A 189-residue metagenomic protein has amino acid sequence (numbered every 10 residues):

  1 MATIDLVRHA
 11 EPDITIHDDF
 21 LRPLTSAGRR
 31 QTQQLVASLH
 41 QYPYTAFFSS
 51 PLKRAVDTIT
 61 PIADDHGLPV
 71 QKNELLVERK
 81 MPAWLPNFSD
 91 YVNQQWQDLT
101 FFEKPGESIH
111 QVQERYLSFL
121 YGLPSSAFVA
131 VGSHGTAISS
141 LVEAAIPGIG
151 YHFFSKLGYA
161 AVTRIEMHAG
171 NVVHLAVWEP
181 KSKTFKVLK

Functional and structural regions predicted by a protein language model:
A2-K72, Q94, T100, K104-E107: Active-site-proximal alpha-helix that buttresses catalytic centers in soluble enzyme cores
I4, S126-T136: Generic beta-sheet signal
P12, A137-I138: Short active-site segment of divalent metal-dependent hydrolases/proteases that encodes the spacing between
S38, L68-K72, E78-D90, S125 (+1 more regions): Acidic, low-complexity terminal tails and accessory targeting/binding regions of phosphate-metabolizing enzymes
Q41-P43, L123-A127: Glycine-rich phosphate-binding loop signature in dinucleotide/nucleotide-binding domains
S49-S50, E114, G132-S133: Short beta-strand scaffold positions
P61, S140, A144: Active-site signature of alpha/beta-hydrolase-fold catalytic machinery across serine- and Asp/Cys-nucleophile hydrolases
D98-S125: Internal catalytic-core helix/loop-beta-alpha segment that presents or stabilizes conserved functional determinants
